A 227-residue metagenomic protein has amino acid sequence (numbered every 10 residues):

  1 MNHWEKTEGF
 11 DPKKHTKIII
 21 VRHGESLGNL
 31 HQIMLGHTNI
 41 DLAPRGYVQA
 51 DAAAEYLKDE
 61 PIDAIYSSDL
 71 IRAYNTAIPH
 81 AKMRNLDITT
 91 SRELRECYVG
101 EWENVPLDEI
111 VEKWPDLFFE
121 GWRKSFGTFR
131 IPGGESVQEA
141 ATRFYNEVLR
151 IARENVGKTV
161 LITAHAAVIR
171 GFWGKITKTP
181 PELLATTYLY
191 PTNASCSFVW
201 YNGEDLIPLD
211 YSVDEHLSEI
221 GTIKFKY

Functional and structural regions predicted by a protein language model:
W4-E8, K13, A53-F118: Phosphate-coordination/substrate-recognition cap region in phosphate-metabolizing enzymes
I19, E25-H80, R130-Y145: Loop-to-helix element that buttresses phosphate recognition and phosphoryl-transfer chemistry
H23, H165: Short, conserved phosphate/pyrophosphate- and ester-handling motifs at nucleotide-, phospho-/glycolipid
D59-P61, I151-K158: Glycine-rich phosphate-binding loop signature in dinucleotide/nucleotide-binding domains
K82-Y145, W200, D210-V213, Y227: Phosphate-handling substructures
A166-R170: GST superfamily/GST-like fold recognition
P180-D205: Domain-level recognition of soluble alpha/beta enzyme cores, biased toward histidine phosphatases/phosphomutases
